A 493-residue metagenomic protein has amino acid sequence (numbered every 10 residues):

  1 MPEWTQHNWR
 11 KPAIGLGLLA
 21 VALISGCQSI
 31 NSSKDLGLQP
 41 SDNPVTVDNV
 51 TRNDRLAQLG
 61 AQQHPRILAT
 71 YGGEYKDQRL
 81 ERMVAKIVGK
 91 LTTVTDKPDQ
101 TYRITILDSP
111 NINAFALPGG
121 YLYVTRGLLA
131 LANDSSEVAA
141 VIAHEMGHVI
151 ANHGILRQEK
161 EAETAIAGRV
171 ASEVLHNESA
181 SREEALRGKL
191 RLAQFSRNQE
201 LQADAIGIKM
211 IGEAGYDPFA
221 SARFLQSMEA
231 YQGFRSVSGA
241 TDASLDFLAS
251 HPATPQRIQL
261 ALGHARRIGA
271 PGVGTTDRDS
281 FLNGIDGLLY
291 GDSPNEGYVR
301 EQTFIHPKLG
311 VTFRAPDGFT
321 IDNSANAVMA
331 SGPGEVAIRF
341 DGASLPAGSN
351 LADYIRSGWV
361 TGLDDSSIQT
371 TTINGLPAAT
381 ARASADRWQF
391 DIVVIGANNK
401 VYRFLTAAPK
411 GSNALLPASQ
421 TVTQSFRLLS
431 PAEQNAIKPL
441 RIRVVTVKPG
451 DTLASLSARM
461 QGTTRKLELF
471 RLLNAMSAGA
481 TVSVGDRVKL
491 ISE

Functional and structural regions predicted by a protein language model:
P2-L19, S25-A315, T320, S324-A327 (+3 more regions): A Zn2+-metalloprotease active-site environment signal
I104, I112, L122-Y123, A243 (+4 more regions): Surface-exposed aromatic
A139, I321, F404-R441: Surface-exposed amphipathic alpha-helical segments
R339-G342, I392, K400-K410: Short, well-ordered beta-strand elements
R356-R403: Signature of long, low-cysteine stretches enriched in small and polar/charged residues
P431-T464, D486: Primarily a LysM-type cell-wall glycan-binding module
R465-E493: Extracellular LysM carbohydrate-binding repeats and other cell-envelope/extracellular binding modules
